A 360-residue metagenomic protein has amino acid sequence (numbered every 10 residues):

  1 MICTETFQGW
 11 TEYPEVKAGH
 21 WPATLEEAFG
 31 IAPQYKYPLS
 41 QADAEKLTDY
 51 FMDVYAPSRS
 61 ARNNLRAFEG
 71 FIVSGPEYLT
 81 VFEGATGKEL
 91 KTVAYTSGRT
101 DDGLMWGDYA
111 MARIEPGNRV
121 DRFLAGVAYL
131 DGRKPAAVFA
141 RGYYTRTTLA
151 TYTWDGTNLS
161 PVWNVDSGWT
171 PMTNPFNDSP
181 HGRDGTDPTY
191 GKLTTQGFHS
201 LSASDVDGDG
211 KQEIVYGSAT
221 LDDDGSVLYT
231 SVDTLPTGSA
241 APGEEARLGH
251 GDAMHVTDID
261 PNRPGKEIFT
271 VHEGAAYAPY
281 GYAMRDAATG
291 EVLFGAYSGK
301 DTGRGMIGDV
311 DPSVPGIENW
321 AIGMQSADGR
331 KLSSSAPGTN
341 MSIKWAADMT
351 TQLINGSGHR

Functional and structural regions predicted by a protein language model:
M1-R360: Beta-propeller-forming repeat regions
